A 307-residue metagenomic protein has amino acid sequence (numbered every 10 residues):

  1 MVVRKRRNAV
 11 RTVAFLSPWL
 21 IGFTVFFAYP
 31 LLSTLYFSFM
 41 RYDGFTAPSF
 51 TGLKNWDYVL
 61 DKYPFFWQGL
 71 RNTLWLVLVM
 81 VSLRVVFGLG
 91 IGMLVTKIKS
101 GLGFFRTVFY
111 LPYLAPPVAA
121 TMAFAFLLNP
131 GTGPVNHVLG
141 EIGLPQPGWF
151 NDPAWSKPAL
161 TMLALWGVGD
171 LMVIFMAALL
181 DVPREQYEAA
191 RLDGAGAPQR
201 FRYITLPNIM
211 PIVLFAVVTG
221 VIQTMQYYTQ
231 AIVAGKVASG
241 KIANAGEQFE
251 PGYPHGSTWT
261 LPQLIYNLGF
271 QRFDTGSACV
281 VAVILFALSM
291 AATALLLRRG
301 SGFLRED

Functional and structural regions predicted by a protein language model:
M1-V2: Juxtamembrane low-complexity tails/linkers enriched in Ser/Thr-Pro and polybasic
K5-D307: A structural signal for multi-pass alpha-helical bundles of membrane permease subunits that mediate small-molecule
